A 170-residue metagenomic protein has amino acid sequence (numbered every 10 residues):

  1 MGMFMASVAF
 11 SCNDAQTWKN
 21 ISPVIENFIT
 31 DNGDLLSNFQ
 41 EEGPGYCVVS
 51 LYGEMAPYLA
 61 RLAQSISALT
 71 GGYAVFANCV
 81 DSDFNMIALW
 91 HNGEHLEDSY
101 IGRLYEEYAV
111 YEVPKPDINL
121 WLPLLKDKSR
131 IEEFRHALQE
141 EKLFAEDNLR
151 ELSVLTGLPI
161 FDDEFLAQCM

Functional and structural regions predicted by a protein language model:
M1, Q40, N78-V80: Sterically constrained small-residue positions within well-ordered secondary structures of folded domains
M1-D31: Short, extreme N-terminal segment that most often corresponds to the first beta-strand
M3-F4, G43, L69-G71: Short, well-ordered loop/turn elements at secondary-structure boundaries
A6-S7, N13-K19, G43-Y46, E54-L59: A generic short-segment signal for beta-strand/edge and adjacent turn/coil regions
S22-L51: Short Gly/Thr-rich strand-loop-strand
C47-M170: Charged interaction segments
